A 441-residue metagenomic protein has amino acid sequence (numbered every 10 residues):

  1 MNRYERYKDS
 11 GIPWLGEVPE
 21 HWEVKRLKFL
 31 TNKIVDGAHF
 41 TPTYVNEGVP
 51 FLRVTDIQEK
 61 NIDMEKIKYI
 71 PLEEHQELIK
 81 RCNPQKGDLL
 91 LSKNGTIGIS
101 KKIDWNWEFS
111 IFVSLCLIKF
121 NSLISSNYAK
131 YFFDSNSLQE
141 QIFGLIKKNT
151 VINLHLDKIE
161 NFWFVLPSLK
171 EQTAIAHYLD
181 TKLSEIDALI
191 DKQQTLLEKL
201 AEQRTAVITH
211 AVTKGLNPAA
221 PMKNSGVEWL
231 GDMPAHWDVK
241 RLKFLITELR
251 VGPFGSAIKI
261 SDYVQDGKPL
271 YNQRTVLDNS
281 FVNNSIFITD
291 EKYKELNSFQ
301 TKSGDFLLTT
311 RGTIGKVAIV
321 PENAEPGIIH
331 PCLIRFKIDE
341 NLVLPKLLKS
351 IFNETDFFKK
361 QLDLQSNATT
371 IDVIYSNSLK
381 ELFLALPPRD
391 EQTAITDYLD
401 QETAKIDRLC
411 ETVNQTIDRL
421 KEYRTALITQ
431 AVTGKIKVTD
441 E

Functional and structural regions predicted by a protein language model:
M1-E17, H21, L166-A220, E381 (+1 more regions): Amphipathic alpha-helical coiled-coil/heptad-repeat segments
Y7-D36, N161, V165, L169 (+4 more regions): Non-catalytic DNA-recognition/assembly elements of restriction-modification systems
Y7-S10, K93, E108-C116, I124-N127 (+6 more regions): A short glycine-rich beta-alpha junction/loop motif
K8-S10, P50-R53, E65-H75, K223-N224 (+3 more regions): Short, structured beta-strand/loop micro-motifs enriched in basic residues and often containing a Trp
H21-I62, E77-I79, I97, D238-N279 (+1 more regions): Low-complexity, Lys/Gly-biased intrinsically disordered segments
Q58-I70, L89-I111, N127-Y131, E140-L145 (+6 more regions): Short, ligand-facing micro-motifs at secondary-structure edges
N83-P84, Q300-K302: Short, well-ordered loop/turn sites that connect or cap secondary structure elements
